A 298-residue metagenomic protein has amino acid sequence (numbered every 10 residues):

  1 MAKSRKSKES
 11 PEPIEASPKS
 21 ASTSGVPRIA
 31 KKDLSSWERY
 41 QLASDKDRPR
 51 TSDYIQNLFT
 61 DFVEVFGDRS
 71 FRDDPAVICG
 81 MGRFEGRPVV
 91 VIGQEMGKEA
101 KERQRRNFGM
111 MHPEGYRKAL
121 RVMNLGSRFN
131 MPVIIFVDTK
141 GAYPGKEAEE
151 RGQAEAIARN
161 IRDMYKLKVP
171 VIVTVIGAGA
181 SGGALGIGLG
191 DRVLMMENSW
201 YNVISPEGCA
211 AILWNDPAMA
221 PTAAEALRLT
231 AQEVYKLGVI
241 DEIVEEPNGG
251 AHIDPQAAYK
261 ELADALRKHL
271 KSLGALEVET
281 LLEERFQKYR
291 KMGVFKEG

Functional and structural regions predicted by a protein language model:
M1-A211, N215-A218, E225-G298: Terminal-region recognition feature
